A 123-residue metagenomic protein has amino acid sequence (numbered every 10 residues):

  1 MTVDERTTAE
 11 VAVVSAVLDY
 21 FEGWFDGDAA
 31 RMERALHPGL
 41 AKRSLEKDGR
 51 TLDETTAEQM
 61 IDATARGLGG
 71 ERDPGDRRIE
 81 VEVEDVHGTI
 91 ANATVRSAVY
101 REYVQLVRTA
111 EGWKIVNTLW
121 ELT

Functional and structural regions predicted by a protein language model:
M1-A30, R34, P38-G39, R50-E54: Short, low-complexity N-terminal intrinsically disordered segments enriched in polar/charged residues
E5-A12, A41-Y100: Surface-exposed, charged secondary-structure patches
H37, V83, V116-N117: Generic secondary-structure boundary/loop-capping signal
G39-L40, T123: Feature marks short, surface-exposed loop/turn motifs that line or immediately flank catalytic pockets and channel
N92-T94, R101-T123: Short beta-strand edge/turn micro-motifs at domain boundaries
